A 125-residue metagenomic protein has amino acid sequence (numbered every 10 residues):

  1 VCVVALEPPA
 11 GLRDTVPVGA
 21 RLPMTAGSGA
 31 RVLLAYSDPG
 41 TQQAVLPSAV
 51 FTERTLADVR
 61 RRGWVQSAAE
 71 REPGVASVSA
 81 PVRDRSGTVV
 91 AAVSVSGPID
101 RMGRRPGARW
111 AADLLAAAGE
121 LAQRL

Functional and structural regions predicted by a protein language model:
V1, G11, R104: Conserved protein kinase catalytic core
V1-P8, R109-L125: Intrinsically disordered, low-complexity terminal regulatory regions
V4-P73: Short, solvent-exposed recognition segments
V18-G29, S77, V95-R105, L125: Short, surface-exposed, charge-dense and proline/glycine-enriched linear segments
S48-A118: Extended hydrophobic
